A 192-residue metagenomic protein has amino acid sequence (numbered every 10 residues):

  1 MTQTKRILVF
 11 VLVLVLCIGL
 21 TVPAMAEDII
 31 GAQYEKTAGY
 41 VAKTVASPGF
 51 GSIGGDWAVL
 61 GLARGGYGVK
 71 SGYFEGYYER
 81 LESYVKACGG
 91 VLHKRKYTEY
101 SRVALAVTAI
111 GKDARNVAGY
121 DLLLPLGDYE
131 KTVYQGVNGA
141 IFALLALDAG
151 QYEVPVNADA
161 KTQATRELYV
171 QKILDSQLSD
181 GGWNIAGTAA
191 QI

Functional and structural regions predicted by a protein language model:
T2-L8, G19-I192: Preference for long, amphipathic alpha-helical scaffolds in soluble/luminal domains and all-alpha bundles
V11: Active-site bordering "gate/hinge" segments that shape substrate access to catalytic or cofactor-binding pockets
L14-V15: Repetitive helical segments and hydrophobic/amphipathic motifs
